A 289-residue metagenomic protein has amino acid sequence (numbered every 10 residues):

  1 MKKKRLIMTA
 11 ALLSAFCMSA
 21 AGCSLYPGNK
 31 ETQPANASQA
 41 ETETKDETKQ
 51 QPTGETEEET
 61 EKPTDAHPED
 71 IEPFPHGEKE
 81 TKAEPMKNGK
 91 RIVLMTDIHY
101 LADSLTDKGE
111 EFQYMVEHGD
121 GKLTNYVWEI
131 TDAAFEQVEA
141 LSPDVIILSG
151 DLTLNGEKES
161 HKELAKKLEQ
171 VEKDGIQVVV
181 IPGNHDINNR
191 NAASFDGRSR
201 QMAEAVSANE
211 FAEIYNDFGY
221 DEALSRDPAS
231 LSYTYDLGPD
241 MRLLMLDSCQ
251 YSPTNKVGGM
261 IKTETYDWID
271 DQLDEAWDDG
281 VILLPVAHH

Functional and structural regions predicted by a protein language model:
M1-A10: Bacterial N-terminal signal peptides that target proteins for export
A11-A20: Bacterial N-terminal signal peptides
G22-T32: Bacterial lipoprotein signal-peptidase II cleavage site
E59-K158: N-terminal active-site segment of His-dependent metallophosphoesterases
D70-E84, E163-D267: Extended active-site neighborhood of metal-dependent phosphoesterases/phosphodiesterases
G89-A102, D240-T254, V286: Active-site-proximal beta-strand elements of phosphoester/diester hydrolases
L94-T96, I146-G150, Q177-N184, L284-H288: Active-site neighborhood of phospho(di)ester-bond hydrolases with catalytic His/Asp-centered motifs
E139-V145, Q177, R242-L244, K256-H289: His/acidic metal-ligating clusters that form di-metal
